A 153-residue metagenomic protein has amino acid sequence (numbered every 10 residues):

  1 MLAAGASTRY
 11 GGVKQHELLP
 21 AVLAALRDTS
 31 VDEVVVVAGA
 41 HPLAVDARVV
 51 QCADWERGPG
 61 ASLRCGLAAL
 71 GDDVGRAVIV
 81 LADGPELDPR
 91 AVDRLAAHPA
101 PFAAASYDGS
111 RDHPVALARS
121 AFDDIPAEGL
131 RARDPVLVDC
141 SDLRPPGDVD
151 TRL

Functional and structural regions predicted by a protein language model:
M1-A40, V92: N-terminal glycine-rich phosphate-binding loop and ensuing alpha1 helix
L2-A4, V37, V80-L81, A105-D108 (+1 more regions): Short beta-strand segments
G5, D83, T151: Active-site glycine-centered loops adjacent to acidic/histidine catalytic or metal-binding residues that shape
L19, L63, V92, L130-D134: A general structural signal for well-ordered alpha-helical segments in protein cores
H41-V45: Short, charged/polar "capping" segments at the starts of alpha-helices and the immediately preceding loops
D46-D54, V136: Active-site regions of enzymes building and remodeling cell-envelope glycoconjugates
E56-D124: Conserved beta-loop-beta/alpha segment of the NTase-like Rossmann-fold superfamily that binds/positions NTPs
D123-L153: Conserved alpha/beta core of the MobA/IspD/sugar-nucleotide pyrophosphorylase nucleotidyltransferase superfamily
